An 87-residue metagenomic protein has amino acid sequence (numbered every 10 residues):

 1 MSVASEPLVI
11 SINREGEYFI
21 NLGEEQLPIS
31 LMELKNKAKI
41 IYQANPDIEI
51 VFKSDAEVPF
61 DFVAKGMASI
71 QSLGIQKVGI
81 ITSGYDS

Functional and structural regions predicted by a protein language model:
M1-S87: Long, low-hydrophobicity, acidic/polar, solvent-exposed interaction domains
